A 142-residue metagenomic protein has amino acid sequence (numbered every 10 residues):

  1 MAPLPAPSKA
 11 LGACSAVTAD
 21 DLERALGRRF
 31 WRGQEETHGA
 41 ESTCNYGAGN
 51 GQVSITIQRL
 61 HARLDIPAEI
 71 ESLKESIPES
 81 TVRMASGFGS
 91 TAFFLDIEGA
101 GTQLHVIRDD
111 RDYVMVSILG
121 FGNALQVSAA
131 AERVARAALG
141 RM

Functional and structural regions predicted by a protein language model:
M1-S42, Y46-A48: Extracytoplasmic low-complexity, Pro/Thr/Ser/Ala/Gly-rich segments that lie immediately after a secretion/anchoring
A2-K9, S15, T81-M142: A short, solvent-exposed beta-edge/loop patch
V17, D21-A25, D65-A68, S72 (+1 more regions): Extracytoplasmic/secreted proteins, especially bacterial periplasmic and envelope-associated proteins
R29-I97, D109: Short, solvent-exposed recognition patches
